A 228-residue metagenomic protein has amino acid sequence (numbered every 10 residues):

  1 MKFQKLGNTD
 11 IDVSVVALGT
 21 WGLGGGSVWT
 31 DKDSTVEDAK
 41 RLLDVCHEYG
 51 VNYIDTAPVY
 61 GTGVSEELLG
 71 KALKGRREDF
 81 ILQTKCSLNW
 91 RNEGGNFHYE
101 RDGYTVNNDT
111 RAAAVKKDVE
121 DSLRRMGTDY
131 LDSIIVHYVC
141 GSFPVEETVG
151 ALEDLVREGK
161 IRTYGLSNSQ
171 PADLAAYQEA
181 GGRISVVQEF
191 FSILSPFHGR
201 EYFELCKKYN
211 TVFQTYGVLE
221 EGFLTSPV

Functional and structural regions predicted by a protein language model:
M1-I81: N-terminal binding-site loop/beta-alpha segment at the start of enzyme catalytic domains that lines or forms
F3, V139-V228: Beta/alpha (TIM)-barrel catalytic core signal, keyed to glycine-rich beta->alpha loops juxtaposed to Asp/Glu that bind
L6, L18, C46, I54 (+8 more regions): Conserved, mostly hydrophobic/aromatic
D12-S14, G22-V28, N92-Y104, L205-V228: Glycine-rich, positively charged active-site loop/lid region within alpha/beta enzyme cores that binds and organizes
K32-C46, N108-M126, Q170-A175: Short, acidic/polar
V51, T128-L131, I161, I184: A structural motif
D79-R91: A short, structured active-site edge motif that brings together acidic residues
L123-S142: Active-site groove signature of glycoside hydrolases
